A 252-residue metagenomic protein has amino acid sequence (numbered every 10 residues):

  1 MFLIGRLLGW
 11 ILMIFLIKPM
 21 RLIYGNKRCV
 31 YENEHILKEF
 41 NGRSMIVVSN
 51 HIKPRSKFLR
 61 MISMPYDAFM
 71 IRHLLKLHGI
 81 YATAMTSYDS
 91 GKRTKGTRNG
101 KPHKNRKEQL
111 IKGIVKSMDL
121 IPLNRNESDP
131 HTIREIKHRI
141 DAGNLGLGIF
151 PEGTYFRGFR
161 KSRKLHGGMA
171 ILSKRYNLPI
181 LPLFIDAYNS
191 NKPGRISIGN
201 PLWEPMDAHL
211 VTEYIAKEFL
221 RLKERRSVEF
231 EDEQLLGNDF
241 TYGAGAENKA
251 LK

Functional and structural regions predicted by a protein language model:
M1-G25, G79, K112, K116-D119: Short hydrophobic helices that act as membrane-entry/anchoring signals
L16-R21, L37, I71-R72, I111-K112 (+2 more regions): Short amphipathic alpha-helical segments and helix-helix/interface helices
P19-M45: A short, well-structured juxtamembrane/interface segment
N26-C29, M64, N126-P130, S162: A conditional alpha-helix N-cap/helix-loop micro-motif detector
V30-E32, I121-N126, W203-E204: Short acidic-hydrophobic, aromatic-tinged amphipathic segments that line or gate anion-handling sites
K38-R43, R93-R98, T132-E135, K192-G194: Short, solvent-exposed polar/charged micro-motifs at secondary-structure junctions
N41-E127: Catalytic core of membrane glycerolipid acyltransferases/transacylases, capturing the structured, soluble-facing
P130-K252: Non-catalytic C-terminal accessory region of glycerolipid acyltransferases and related lyso-lipid remodeling enzymes
